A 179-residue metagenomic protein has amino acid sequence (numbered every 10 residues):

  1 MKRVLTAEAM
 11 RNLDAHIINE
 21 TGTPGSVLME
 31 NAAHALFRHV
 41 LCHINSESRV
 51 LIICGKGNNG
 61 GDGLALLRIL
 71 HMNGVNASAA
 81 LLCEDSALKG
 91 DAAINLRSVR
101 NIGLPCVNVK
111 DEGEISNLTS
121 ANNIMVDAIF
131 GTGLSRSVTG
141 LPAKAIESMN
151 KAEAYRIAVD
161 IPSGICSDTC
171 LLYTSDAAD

Functional and structural regions predicted by a protein language model:
M1-S46: Positively charged, low-complexity intrinsically disordered leader regions
F37-A128, T139-V159: Nucleotide and nucleotide-moiety/phosphate-recognizing core
D62-G63, S135-V138, S167-C170: Short glycine-/acidic-enriched loop or helix-start segments at secondary-structure transitions that form or flank
I129-L134: Short glycine-/small-residue-rich Rossmann-like dinucleotide-binding loops
I157-L172: Conserved beta-alpha-beta core of the PfkB/ribokinase-like small-molecule kinase fold
Y173-D179: Conserved small/polar residues in nucleotide/adenosyl-binding loops
